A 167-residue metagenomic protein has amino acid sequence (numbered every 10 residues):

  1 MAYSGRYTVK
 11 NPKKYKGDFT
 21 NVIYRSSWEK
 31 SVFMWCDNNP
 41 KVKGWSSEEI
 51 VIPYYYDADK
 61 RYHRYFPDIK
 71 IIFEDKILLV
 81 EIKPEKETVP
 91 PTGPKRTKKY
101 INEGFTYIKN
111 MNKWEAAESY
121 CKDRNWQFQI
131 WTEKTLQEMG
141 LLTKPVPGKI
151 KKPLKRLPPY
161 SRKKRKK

Functional and structural regions predicted by a protein language model:
M1-K167: Electrostatic, structured charged patches in enzyme active sites and in nucleic-acid/phosphate-binding
